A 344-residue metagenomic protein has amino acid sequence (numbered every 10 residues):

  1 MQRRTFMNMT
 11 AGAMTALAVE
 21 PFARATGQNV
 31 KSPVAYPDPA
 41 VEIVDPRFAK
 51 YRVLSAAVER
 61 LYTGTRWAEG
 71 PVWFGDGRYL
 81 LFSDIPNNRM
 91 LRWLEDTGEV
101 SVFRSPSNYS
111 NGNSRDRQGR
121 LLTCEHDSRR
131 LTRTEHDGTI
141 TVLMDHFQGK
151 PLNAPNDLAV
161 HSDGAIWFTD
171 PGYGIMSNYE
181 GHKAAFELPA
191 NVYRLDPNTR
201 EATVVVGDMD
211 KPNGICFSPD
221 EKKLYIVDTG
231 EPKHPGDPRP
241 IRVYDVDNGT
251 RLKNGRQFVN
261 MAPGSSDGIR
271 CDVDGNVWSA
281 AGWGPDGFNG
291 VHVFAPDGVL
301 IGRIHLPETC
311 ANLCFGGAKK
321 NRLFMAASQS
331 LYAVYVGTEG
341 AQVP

Functional and structural regions predicted by a protein language model:
T5-A25: N-terminal export signals
N29-A56: Blade/loop signatures of beta-propeller domains
F48-T63, E99-P106, D137-G149, R194-K211 (+2 more regions): Blade-edge beta-strand/turn elements of extracellular beta-propeller and related beta-sheet repeat scaffolds
T63-R78, P106-E125, R130, Q148-I166 (+8 more regions): Beta-rich, blade/repeat-based domains predominating in secreted/periplasmic proteins but also intracellular
Y79-G98: Beta-propeller domains
R89-L91, R130-T132, N191-Y193, P240-R242 (+2 more regions): A short loop-to-beta-strand structural motif that recurs across blades of beta-propeller domains
Y244-T250, V336-A341: Short loop/turn segments immediately following beta-strands, especially the blade-tip and inter-blade linker loops
G284-P344: C-terminal closing repeat unit and adjoining cap/tail of repeat-based domains
